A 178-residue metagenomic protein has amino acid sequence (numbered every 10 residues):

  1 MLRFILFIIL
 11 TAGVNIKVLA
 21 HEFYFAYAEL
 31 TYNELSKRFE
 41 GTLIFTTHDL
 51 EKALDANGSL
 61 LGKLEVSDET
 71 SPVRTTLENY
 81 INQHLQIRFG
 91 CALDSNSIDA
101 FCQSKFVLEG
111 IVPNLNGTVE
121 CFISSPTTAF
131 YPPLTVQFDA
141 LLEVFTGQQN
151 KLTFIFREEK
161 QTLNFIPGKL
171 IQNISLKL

Functional and structural regions predicted by a protein language model:
F4-G13: Sec-dependent N-terminal signal peptides
N15-A20: Sec/Tat signal peptide C-region and signal peptidase I cleavage site
H21-L178: N-terminal soluble domains immediately following signal/targeting peptides that reside in extracytoplasmic
